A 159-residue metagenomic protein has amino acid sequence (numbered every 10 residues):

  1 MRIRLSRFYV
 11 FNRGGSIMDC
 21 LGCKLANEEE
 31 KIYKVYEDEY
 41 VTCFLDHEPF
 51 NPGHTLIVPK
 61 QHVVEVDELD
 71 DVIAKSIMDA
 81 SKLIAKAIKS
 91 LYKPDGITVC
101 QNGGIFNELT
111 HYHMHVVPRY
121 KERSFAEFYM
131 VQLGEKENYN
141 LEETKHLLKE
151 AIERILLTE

Functional and structural regions predicted by a protein language model:
L5-E159: HIT superfamily nucleotide-processing domains
